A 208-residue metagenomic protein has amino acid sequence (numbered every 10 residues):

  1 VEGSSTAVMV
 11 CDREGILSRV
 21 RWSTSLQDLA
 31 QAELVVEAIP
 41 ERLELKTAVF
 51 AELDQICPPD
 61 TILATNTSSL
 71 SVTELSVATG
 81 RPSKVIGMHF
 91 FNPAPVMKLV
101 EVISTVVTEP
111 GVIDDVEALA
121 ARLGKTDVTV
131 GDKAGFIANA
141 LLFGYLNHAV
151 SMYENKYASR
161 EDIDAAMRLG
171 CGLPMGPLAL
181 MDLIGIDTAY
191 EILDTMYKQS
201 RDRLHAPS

Functional and structural regions predicted by a protein language model:
G3-L63, S69-S71: Rossmann-like NAD(P)-binding element
V20, V35-A38, A64, N92 (+4 more regions): Buried hydrophobic positions in well-ordered alpha/beta secondary-structure cores of metabolic enzymes
V20-W22, V85, D127: Generic structural signal for residues in well-ordered beta-strands
R42-A118: Rossmann-fold NAD(P)-binding glycine/threonine-rich loop
R81, V100-K133, F143-P174: Internal alpha-helical scaffold of NAD(P)-dependent oxidoreductase catalytic cores
D132-A140, A179: A short glycine-threonine-serine/GTX helix/turn-capping micro-motif
E161, A165-S208: Interdomain hinge/lid region at the active-site interface of Rossmann-like NAD(P)-dependent oxidoreductases
